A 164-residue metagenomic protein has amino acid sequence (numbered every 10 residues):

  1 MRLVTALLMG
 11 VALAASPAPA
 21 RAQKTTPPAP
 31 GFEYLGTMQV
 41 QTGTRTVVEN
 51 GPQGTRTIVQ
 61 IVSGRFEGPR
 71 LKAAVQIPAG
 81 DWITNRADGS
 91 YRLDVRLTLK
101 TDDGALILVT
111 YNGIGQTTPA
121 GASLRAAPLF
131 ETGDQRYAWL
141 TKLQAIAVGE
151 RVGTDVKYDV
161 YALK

Functional and structural regions predicted by a protein language model:
T5-S16: Bacterial N-terminal signal peptides
A22-K164: Beta-strand-enriched cores of mature, soluble protein domains
